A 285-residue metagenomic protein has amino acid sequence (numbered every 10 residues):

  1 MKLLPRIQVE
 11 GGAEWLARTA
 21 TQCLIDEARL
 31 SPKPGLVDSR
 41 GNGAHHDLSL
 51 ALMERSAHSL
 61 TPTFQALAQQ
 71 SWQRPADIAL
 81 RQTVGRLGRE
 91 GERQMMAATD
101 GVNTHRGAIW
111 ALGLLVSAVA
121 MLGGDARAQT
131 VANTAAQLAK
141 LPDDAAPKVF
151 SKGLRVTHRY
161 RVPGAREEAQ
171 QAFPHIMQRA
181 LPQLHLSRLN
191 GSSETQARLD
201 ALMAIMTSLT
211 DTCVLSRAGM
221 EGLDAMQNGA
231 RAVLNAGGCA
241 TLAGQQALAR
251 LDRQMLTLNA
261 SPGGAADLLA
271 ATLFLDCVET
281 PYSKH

Functional and structural regions predicted by a protein language model:
M1-P75, R81-Q82, V119-R253, N259 (+1 more regions): Phosphate-rich cofactor/ligand-interacting catalytic cores and adjacent structured alpha/beta frameworks
F64-M121: Long, hydrophobic/aromatic-enriched structural stretches that serve as scaffold segments
R93-R106, N190, R253-P262: A short glycine/serine-rich beta->alpha loop
L273: Active-site proximal loops enriched in glycine and acidic residues that flank catalytic Cys/His/Asp and coordinate
